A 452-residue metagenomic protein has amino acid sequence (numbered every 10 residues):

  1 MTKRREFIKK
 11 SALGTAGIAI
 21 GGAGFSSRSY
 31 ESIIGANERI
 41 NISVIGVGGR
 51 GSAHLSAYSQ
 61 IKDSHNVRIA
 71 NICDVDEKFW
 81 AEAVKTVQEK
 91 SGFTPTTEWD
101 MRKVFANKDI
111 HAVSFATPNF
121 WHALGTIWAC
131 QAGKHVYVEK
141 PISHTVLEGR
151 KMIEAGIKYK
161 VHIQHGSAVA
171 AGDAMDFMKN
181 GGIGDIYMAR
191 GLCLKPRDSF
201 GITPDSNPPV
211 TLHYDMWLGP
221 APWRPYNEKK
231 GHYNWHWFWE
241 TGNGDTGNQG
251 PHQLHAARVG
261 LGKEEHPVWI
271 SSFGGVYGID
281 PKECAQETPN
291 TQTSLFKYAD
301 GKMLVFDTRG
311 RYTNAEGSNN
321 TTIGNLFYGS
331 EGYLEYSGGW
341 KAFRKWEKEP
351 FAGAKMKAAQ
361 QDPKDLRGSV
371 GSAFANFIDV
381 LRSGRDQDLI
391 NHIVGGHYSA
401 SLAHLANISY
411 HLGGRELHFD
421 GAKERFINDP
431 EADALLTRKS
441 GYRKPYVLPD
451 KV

Functional and structural regions predicted by a protein language model:
M1-H135, L147-H162, V452: N-terminal glycine-/serine-/threonine-rich beta1-alpha1-beta2 phosphate-ribose binding loop of Rossmann-like
K10-A36, K158, C284-E287, L381-V452: C-terminal helix-rich "cap/oligomerization" subdomain common to oxidoreductases
V67-I69, E349-D362, L381-G395: Glycine- and charged-residue-rich phosphate/anionic-cofactor binding loop of Rossmann-like
H135-Y137, I142-M216: A contiguous active-site-proximal alpha/beta segment in oxidoreductase catalytic domains
R190-K230, N234, L435-G441, V447-L448: Core domains of carbohydrate- and sulfate-ester-processing enzymes
D215-K302, Y312-N314, S318, V394 (+1 more regions): Rossmann-like dinucleotide-binding domain that binds NAD(P)(H)
P225-N234, V370-V380: Active-site-adjacent bridging/hinge elements
C284-S372, G421: NAD(P)-dinucleotide binding in Rossmann-like oxidoreductases
